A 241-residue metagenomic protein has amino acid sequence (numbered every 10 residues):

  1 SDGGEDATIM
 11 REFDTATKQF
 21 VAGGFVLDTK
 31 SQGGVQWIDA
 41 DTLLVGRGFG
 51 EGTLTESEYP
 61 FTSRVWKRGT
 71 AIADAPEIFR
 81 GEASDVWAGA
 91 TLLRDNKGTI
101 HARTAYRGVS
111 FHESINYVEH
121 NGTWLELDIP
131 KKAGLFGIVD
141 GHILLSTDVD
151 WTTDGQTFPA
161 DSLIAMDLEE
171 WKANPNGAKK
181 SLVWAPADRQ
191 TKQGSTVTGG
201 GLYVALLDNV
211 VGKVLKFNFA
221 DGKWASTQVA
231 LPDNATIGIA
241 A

Functional and structural regions predicted by a protein language model:
S1-A241: Peripheral, non-catalytic segments that deliver or gate enzyme domains
